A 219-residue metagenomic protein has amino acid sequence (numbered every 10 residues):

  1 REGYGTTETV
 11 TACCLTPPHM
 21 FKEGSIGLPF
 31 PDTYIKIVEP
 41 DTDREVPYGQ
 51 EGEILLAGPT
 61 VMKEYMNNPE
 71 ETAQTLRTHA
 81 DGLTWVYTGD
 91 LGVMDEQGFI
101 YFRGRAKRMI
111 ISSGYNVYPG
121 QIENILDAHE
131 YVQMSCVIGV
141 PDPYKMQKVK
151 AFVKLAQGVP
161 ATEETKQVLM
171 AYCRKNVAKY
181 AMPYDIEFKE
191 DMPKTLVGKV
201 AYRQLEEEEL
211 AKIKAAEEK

Functional and structural regions predicted by a protein language model:
R1, I186-K189: General small-molecule cofactor/ligand-binding pocket signal
R1-E23, Y34: Gly/Ser/Thr-rich phosphate-binding loop
G5, G27, D90, G114: Active-site glycine-centered loops adjacent to acidic/histidine catalytic or metal-binding residues that shape
H19-K22, T42-E45, V159-P160: Short helix-loop capping/hinge motifs at secondary-structure junctions, enriched in acidic/polar residues
L28-D32, R44-L76, V117: Conserved ATP/PPi-binding loop(s) of AMP-dependent carboxylate-activating enzymes
Y34, E39-T42, E51, E96-Q97 (+2 more regions): Residue-level recognition of short loop/turn positions
G58, K63-E64, Q74, T78 (+5 more regions): AMP-binding/adenylate-forming catalytic core of the ANL superfamily
F152-V153, K199-K219: Phosphopantetheine-dependent thiolation modules in NRPS/PKS and related acyl-activating systems
